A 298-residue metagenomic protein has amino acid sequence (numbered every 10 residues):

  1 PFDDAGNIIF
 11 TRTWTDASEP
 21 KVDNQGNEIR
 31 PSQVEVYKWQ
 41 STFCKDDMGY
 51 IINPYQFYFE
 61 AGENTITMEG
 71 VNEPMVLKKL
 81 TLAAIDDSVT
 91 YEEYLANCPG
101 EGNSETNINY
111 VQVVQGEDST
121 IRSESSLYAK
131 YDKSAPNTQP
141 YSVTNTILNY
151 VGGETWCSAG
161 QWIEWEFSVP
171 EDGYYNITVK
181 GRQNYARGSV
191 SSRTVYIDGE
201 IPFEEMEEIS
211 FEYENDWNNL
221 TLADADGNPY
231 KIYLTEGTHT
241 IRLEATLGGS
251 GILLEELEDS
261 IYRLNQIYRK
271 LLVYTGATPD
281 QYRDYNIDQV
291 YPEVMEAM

Functional and structural regions predicted by a protein language model:
P1-M298: Extracytoplasmic
